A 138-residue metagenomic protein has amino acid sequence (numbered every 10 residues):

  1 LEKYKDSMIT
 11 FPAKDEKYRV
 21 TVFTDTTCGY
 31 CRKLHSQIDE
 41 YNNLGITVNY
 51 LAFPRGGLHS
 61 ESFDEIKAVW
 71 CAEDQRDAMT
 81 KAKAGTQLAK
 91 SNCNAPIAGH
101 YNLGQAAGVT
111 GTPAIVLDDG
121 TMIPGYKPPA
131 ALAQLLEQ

Functional and structural regions predicted by a protein language model:
L1-V22, T26-G56, A89-G111, A133-Q138: Extracytoplasmic thiol/disulfide redox context detector
H59-L132: Thiol/selenol-based redox catalytic cores and closely related redox-interacting motifs
